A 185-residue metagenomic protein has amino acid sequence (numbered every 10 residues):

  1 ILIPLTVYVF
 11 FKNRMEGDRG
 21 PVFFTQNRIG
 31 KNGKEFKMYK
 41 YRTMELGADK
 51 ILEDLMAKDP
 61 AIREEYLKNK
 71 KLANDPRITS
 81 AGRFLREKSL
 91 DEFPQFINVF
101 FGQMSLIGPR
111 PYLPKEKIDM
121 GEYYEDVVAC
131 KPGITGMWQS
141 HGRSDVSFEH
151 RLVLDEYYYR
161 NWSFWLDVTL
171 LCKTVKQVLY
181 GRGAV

Functional and structural regions predicted by a protein language model:
I1-D49, F164, T169-V185: A hydrophobic, helix-centered structural microdomain
L2-P4, S89, G133: Residue-level detector of functionally special positions within alpha-helical transmembrane segments of multi-pass
P21, K31, R83, Q103 (+4 more regions): Gly/Ser/Thr-rich helix-start
F23-P76, T135-L154: Short, glycine-rich, amphipathic interfacial segments at transmembrane boundaries or analogous
D49-L52, G108-P111, G183: Short amphipathic alpha-helical interaction/hinge segments
E65-C130, L170-Q177: A short, structured surface patch at a secondary-structure boundary
E122-V185: C-terminal terminal-structure detector
